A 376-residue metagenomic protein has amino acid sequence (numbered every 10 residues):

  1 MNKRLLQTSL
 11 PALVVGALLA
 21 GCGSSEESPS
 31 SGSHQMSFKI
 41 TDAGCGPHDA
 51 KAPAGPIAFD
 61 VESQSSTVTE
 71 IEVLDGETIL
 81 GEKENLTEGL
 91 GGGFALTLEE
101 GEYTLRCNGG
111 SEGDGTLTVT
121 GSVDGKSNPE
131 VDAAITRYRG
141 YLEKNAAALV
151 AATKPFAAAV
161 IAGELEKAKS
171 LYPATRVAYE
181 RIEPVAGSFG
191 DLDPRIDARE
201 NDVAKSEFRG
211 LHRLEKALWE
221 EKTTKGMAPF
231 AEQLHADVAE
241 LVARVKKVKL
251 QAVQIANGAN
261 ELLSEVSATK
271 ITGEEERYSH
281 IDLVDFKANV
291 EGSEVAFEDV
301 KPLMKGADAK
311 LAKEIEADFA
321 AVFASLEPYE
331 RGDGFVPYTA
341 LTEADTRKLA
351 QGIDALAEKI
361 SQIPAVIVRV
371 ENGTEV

Functional and structural regions predicted by a protein language model:
M1-L10: Bacterial N-terminal signal peptides that target proteins for export
C22-E26: Bacterial signal peptide processing site
S31-P53, A151: N-terminal edge beta-strand
S37-I40, L86-S127: Extracellular/periplasmic metallocenter environments
D49-T67, G92-N108: Beta-strand cores of secreted/periplasmic/IMS beta-sandwich domains, seen most often in copper-related folds
E70-L74: Beta-strand signatures of extracellular beta-sandwich domains
S122-V376: Mature extracytoplasmic or organellar-lumen-exposed domains after removal of signal/transit peptides
